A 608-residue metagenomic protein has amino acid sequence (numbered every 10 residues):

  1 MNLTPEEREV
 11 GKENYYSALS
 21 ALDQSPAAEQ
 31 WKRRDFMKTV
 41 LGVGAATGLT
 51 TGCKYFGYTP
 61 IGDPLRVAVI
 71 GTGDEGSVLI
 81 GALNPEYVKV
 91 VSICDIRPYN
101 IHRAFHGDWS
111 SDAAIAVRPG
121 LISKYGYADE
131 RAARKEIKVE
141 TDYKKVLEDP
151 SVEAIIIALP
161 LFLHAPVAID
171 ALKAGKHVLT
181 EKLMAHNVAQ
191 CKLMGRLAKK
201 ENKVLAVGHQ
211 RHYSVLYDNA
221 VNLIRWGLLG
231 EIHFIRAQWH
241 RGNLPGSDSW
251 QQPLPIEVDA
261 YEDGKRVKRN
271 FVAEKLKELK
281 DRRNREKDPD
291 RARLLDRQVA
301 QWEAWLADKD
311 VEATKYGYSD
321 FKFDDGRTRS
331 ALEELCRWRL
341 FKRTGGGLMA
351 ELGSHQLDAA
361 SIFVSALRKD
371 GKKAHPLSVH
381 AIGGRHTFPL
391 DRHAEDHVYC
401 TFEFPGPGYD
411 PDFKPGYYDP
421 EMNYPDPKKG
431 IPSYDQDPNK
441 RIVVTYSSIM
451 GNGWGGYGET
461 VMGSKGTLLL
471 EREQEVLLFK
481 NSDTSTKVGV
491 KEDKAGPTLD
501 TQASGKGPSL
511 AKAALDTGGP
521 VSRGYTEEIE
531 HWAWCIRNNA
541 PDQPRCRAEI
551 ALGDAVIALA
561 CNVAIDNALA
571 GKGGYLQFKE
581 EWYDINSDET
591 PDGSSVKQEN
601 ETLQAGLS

Functional and structural regions predicted by a protein language model:
N2-A174, K192-V204, I256-K309: N-terminal glycine-/serine-/threonine-rich beta1-alpha1-beta2 phosphate-ribose binding loop of Rossmann-like
A21-S25, T39-I61, I156, L390-H393 (+2 more regions): C-terminal helix-rich "cap/oligomerization" subdomain common to oxidoreductases
G71, L228-P245, H375-H386, V444-I449: NAD(P)-dependent dehydrogenases' Rossmann-like dinucleotide-binding region
G175-N187: ADP-ribose/adenylate-binding Rossmann-like module
L193-R211, A220, G230-I235: Rossmann-fold dehydrogenase core element
V215-E274, E278: Rossmann-like NAD(P)H-binding beta-loop-alpha module
D259-N439, G453, E549: Rossmann-like dinucleotide-binding domain that binds NAD(P)(H)
G383, L390, A394-V398, E403-R523: NAD(P)-dinucleotide binding in Rossmann-like oxidoreductases
